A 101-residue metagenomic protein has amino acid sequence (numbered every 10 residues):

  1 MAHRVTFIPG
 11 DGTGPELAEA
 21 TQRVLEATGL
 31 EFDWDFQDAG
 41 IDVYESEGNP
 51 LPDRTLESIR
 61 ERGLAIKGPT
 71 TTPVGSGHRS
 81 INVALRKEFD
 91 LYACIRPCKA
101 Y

Functional and structural regions predicted by a protein language model:
M1-G12, D33, I41-Y101: Anion-binding alpha/beta catalytic cores of soluble intermediary-metabolism enzymes, centered on
T6-A27: Glycine-rich phosphate/diphosphate-binding loop of Rossmann-like nucleotide-binding domains
Q22-I41: Anionic-ligand anchoring segments at beta-strand to alpha-helix junctions in alpha/beta enzyme folds, i.e., glycine
